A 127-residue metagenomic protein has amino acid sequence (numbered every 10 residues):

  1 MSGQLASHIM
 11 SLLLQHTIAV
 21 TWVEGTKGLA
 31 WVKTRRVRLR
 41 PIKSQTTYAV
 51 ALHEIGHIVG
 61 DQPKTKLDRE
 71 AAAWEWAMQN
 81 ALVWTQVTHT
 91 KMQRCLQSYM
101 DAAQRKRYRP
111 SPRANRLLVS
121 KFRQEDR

Functional and structural regions predicted by a protein language model:
M1-Q4, H8-T46, I58-D61: Active-site scaffold of zinc-dependent metalloenzymes
H8, L12, W76, K91 (+2 more regions): Residues that form generic nucleotide/phosphate-binding pockets
I42-K43, V83-R127: Long, well-structured alpha-helical subdomains associated with metal-dependent extracellular/ecto-lumenal hydrolases
T46-E54: Short alpha-helical catalytic segment bearing the HExxH-like zincin motif of zinc-dependent metalloproteases
A49, K66-E70, T85, H89: Alpha-helix N-cap/helix-initiation sites
I55-A72: Catalytic Zn2+-binding segment of zinc metalloproteases
G60, L82-V83: A generic secondary-structure boundary signal that marks alpha-helix termini
D68-L82: An active-site-proximal "capping" alpha-helix that borders the catalytic cofactor pocket
